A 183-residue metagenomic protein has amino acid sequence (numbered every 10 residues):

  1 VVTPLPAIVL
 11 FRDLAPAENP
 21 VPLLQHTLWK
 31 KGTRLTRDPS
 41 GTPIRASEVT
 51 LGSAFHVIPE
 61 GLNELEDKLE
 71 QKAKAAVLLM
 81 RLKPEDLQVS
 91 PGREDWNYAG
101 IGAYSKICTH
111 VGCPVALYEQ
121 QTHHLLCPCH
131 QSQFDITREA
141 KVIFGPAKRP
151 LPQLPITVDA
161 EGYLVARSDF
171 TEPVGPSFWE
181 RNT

Functional and structural regions predicted by a protein language model:
V1-V2: N-terminal secretory signal peptides and thylakoid transit peptides that target proteins across membranes
V9-I107, V111-Y118, T157-T183: N-terminal pre-ligand scaffold of iron-sulfur
A103, T122-H124, D135: Disulfide-bonded cysteine motifs in exported proteins
V115-E119, I136-E139: Short Cys/His-rich "knuckle" micro-motifs
T122-Q131, K141-L151: Short cysteine/histidine-rich metal-coordination sites, predominantly Zn2+-binding motifs
R149, P155-V158: Small/polar, repeat-rich beta-turn/loop motifs that tile beta-strand-dominated architectures
